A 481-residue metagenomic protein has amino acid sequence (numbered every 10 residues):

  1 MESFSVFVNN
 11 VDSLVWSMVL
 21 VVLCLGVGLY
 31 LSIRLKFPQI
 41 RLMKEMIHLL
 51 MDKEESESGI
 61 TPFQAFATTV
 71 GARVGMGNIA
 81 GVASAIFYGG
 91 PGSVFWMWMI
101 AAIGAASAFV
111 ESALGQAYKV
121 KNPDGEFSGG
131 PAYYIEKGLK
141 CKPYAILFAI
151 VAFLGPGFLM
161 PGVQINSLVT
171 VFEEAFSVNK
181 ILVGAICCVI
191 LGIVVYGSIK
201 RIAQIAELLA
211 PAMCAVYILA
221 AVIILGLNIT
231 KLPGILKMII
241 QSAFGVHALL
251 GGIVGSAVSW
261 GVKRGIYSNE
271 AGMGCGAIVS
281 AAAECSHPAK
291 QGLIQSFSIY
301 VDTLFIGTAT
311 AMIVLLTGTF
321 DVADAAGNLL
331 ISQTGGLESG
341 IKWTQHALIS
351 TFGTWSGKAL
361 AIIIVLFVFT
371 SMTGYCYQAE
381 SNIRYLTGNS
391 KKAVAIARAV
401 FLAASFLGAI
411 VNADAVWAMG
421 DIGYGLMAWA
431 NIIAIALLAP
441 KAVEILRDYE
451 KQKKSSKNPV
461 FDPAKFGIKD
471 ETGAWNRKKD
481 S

Functional and structural regions predicted by a protein language model:
M1-M76, I86-S93, G104, A436-S481: N-terminal alpha-helical transmembrane segments of multi-pass membrane transport and channel/translocase proteins
S3-F4, L35-Q39, N78-V82, P91 (+7 more regions): Transmembrane helix-loop junctions in multi-pass membrane proteins
L23-Y30, R34-I47, N166-F172, N179-C187 (+3 more regions): Membrane-interface loop-to-helix entry segments
V27-S32, I100-G125, P131-V195, I363-T373: Helix-loop-helix module between adjacent transmembrane segments
S32, E111-K119, V222-M238, V246 (+2 more regions): Extracellular/periplasmic helix-exit of transmembrane alpha-helices
F37-P62, S84-I86, G90-P91, W98 (+4 more regions): Flexible loop linkers connecting adjacent transmembrane helices in multi-pass alpha-helical membrane transporters
S56-Y88, L114-A132, E136, P143 (+2 more regions): Alpha-helical membrane segments and immediately flanking helix-loop junctions that form or couple to the substrate/ion
I103-E111, A185-I199, A210-T230, K263-I266 (+2 more regions): Selective recognition of specific alpha-helical transmembrane segments in multi-pass small-molecule
